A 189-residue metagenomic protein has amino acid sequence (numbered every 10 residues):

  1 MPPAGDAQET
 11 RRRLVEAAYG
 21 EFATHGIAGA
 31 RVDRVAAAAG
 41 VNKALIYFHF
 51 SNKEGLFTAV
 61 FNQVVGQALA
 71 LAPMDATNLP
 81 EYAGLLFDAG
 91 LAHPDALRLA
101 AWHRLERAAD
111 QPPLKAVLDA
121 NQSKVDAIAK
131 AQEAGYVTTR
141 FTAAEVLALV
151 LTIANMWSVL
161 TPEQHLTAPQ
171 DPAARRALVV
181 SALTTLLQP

Functional and structural regions predicted by a protein language model:
M1-H25, G29-V41, E54-A59, Q63: Basic, helix-initiating cap at the start of DNA-binding domains
P2, T58-L85: Amphipathic alpha-helical linker/stalk segments
A44: Key DNA-contact positions within bacterial/archaeal DNA-binding proteins
Y47-F50, E54: A short His-aromatic
L86, A100-R104, V150, A154 (+1 more regions): Short alpha-helical scaffolding segments that buttress acidic/His motifs in well-ordered protein cores
D88-Q132, E145, P169: Short secondary-structure transition hinges
L114-N121, Q132-A182: Hydrophobic/aromatic-rich alpha-helical bundle segments in the mid-to-C-terminal region
